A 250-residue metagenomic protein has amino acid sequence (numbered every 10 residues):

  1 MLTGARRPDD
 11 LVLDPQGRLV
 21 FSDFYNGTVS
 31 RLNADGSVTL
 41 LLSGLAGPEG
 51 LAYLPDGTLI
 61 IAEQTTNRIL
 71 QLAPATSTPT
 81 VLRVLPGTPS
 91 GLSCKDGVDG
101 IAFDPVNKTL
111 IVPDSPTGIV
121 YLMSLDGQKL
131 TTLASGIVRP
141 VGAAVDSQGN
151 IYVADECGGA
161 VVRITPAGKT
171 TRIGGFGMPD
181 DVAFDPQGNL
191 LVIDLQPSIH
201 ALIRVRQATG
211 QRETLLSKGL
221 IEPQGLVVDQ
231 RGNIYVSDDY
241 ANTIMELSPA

Functional and structural regions predicted by a protein language model:
M1-L2, S37-L42, T78-L92, Q128-A134 (+2 more regions): A short beta-strand motif characteristic of beta-propeller blades
T3-Q16, G44-T58, T88-N107, G136-Q148 (+5 more regions): Beta-rich, blade/repeat-based domains predominating in secreted/periplasmic proteins but also intracellular
G4, V20-Y25, I61-T65, F103-D104 (+4 more regions): Conserved beta-strand positions in repeat-built beta-propeller and related beta-rich domains
F21-F24, S37-T39, L59, D99 (+4 more regions): Residue-level hotspots at or immediately adjacent to binding/recognition sites across diverse folds
T28-S30, N67-Q71, I119-L122, A160-R163 (+2 more regions): A short loop-to-beta-strand structural motif that recurs across blades of beta-propeller domains
L32-S37, L72-S77, M123-Q128, I164-G168 (+2 more regions): Short loop/turn segments that connect beta-strands within beta-propeller blades
P223-A250: Blade-level signature of beta-propeller repeat domains, shared across WD40, Kelch, NHL, RCC1 and BNR/Asp-box propellers
